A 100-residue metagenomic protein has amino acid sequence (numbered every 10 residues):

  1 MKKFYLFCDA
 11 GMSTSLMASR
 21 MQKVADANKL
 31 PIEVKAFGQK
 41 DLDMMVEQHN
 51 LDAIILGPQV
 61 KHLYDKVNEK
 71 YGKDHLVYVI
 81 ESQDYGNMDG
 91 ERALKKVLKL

Functional and structural regions predicted by a protein language model:
K2-D41: Conserved active-site segments centered on acidic
K3, L76-L100: Ser/Thr/Gly-rich flexible loops in soluble cytosolic domains mediating phosphotransfer, phosphorylation
L6, A36, L56, Y78-E81: Structural signal for conserved beta-strand scaffold positions within catalytic alpha/beta enzyme cores
S19-A27, E69, K95, K99: Short, well-ordered alpha-helices that flank and scaffold nucleotide-derived cofactor binding pockets
P31-E33, D74-V77: A generic structural signal for alpha->beta connector loops
G38, N50, L56-H75, M88: Cofactor-cradling patches in redox/metallo enzymes
